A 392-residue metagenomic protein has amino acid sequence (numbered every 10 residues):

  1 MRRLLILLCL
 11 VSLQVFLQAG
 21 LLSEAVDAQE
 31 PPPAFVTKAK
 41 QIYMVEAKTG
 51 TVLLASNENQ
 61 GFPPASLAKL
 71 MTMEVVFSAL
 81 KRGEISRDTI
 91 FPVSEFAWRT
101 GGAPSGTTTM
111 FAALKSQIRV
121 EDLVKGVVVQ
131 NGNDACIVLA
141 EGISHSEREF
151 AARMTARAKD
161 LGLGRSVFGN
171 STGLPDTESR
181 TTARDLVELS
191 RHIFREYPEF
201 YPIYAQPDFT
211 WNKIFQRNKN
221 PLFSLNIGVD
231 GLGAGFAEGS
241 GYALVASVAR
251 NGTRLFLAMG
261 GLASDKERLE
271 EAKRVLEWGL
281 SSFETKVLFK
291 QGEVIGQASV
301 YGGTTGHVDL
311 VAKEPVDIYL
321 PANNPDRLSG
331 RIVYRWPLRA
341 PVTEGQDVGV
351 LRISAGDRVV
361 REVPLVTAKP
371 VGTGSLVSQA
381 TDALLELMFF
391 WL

Functional and structural regions predicted by a protein language model:
M1-L4: Positively charged n-region of N-terminal signal peptides that target proteins for export
L7-G20: Bacterial N-terminal signal peptides
S12, L70-M73, S105-G106, M110-F111 (+6 more regions): Short, charged/polar low-complexity linear motifs in solvent-exposed/disordered segments
Q14-V15, K81, F283: Hydrophobic alpha-helical membrane context
A19-V187, R191-R195: Active-site-adjacent loops and short helices of periplasmic peptidoglycan-processing enzymes
L163-V167, P175-L392: Domain-terminus/edge residues, biased toward the C-terminal soluble/receptor-binding domains of extracytoplasmic
